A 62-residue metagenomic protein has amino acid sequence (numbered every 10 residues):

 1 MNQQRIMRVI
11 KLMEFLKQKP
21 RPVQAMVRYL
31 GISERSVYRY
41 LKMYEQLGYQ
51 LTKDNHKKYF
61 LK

Functional and structural regions predicted by a protein language model:
M1-K62: Short, basic/aromatic recognition patches that contact phosphate-bearing ligands
